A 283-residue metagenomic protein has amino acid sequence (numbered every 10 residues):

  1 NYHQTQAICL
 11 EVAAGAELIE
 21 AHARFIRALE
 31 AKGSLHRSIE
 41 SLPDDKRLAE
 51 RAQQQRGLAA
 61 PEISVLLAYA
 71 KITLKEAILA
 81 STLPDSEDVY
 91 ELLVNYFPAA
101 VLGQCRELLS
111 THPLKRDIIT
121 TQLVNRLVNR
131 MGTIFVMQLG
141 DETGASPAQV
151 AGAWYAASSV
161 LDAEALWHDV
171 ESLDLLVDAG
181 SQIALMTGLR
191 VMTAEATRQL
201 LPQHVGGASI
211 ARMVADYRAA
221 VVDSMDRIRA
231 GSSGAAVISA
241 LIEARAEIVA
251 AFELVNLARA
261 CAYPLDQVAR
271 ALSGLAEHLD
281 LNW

Functional and structural regions predicted by a protein language model:
N1-W283: Ligand/cofactor-recognition surfaces for anionic moieties
